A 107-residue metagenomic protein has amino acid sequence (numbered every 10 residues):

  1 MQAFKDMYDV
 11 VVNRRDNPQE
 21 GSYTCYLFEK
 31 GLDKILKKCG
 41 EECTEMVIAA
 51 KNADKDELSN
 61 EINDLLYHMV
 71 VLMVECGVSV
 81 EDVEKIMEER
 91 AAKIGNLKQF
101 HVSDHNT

Functional and structural regions predicted by a protein language model:
M1-I62, L66-T107: Flexible "arm" and connector segments at domain edges
